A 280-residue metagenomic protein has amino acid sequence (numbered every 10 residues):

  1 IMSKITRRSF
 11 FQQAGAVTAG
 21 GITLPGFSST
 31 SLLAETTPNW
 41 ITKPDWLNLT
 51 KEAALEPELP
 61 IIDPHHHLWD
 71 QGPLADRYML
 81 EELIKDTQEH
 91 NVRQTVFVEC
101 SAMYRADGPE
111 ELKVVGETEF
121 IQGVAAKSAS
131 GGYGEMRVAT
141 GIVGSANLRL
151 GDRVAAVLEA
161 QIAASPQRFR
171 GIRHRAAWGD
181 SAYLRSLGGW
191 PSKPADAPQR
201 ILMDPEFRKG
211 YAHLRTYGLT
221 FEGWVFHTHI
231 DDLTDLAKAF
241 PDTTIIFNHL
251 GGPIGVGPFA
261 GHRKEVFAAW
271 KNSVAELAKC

Functional and structural regions predicted by a protein language model:
I1-T6: N-terminal secretory signal peptides
S9-S31: N-terminal export signals
F10-F11, A34-G134: An N-terminally biased module of ancient metal coordination in phosphate/nucleic-acid-related enzymes
T37, L187-C280: Catalytic pocket-lining loop regions of alpha/beta-barrel enzymes, especially the amidohydrolase/enolase/GH5 lineages
H65, T95, I142, L214 (+1 more regions): Conserved, mostly hydrophobic/aromatic
H67, C100-S101, S145-R149, H174-G179 (+2 more regions): Active-site beta-loop-alpha junctions enriched in small/polar residues
I84-H90, I121-M136, V157-F169, D235-P241 (+1 more regions): Acidic (Asp/Glu)-rich catalytic clusters
R149-V157: Glycine-rich anion/phosphate-binding loops
